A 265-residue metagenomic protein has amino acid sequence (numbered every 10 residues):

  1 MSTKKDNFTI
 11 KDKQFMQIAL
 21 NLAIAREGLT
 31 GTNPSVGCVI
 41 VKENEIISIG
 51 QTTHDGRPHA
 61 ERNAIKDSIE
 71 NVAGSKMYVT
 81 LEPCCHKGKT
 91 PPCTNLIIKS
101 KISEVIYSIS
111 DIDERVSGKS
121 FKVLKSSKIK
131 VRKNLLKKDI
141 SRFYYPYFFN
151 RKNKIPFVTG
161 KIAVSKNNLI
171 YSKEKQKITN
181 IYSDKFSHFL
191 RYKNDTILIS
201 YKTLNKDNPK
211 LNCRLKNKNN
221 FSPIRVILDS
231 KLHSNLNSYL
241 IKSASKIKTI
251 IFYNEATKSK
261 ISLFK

Functional and structural regions predicted by a protein language model:
M1-I18, K122-K138: Short, compositionally biased leader-like segments
K11-G31, N150: Short, basic/aromatic recognition patches
Q17, N21, S48, H59-R62 (+3 more regions): A broad detector of short, well-ordered amphipathic alpha-helices that serve as recognition/interaction surfaces
T32-S35, F157-V158: Short, small/polar residue-rich loop motifs at catalytic or cofactor-binding pockets
S35-N44, I162-A163: Short beta-strand scaffold segments in enzyme catalytic cores
I40-D139, I224: Zn2+-dependent cytidine deaminase-like catalytic core
Y144-K152: Flexible, polar/acidic helix-loop-strand segments at domain edges
F149, T159-K265: Active-site ligand-binding patch in enzyme domains
